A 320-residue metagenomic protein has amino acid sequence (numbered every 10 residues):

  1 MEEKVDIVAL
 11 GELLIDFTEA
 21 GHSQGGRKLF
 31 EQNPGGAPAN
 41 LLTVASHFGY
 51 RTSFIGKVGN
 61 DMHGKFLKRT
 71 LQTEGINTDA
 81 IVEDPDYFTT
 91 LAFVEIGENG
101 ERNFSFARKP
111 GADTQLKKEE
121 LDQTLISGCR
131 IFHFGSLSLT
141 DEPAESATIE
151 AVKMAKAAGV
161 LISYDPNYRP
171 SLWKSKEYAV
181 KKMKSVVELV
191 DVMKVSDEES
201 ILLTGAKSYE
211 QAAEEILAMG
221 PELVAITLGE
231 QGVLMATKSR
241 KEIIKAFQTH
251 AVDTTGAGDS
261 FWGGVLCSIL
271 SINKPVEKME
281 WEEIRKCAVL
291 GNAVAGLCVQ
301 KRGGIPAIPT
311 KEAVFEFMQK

Functional and structural regions predicted by a protein language model:
M1-D6, K153, Y209-K320: Conserved phosphate-binding/catalytic region of the ribokinase-like
M1-N77: Glycine-rich phosphate/adenosyl-contacting loop at the front of the ribokinase-like
L13, L137, P166, S260: Active-site metal-binding loops of divalent metal-dependent hydrolases
R51-F134, F315-K320: Conserved N-terminal subdomain of the carbohydrate kinase-like
T90, S136-T140, A295, K301-G304: Glycine-rich phosphate/pyrophosphate-binding beta-alpha loops
P110-E119, L172-Y178, A206, V276: Short gly/ser/thr-rich secondary-structure transition/capping motifs
T140-E215, P221, Q231-G232: Conserved beta-alpha-beta core of the PfkB/ribokinase-like small-molecule kinase fold
